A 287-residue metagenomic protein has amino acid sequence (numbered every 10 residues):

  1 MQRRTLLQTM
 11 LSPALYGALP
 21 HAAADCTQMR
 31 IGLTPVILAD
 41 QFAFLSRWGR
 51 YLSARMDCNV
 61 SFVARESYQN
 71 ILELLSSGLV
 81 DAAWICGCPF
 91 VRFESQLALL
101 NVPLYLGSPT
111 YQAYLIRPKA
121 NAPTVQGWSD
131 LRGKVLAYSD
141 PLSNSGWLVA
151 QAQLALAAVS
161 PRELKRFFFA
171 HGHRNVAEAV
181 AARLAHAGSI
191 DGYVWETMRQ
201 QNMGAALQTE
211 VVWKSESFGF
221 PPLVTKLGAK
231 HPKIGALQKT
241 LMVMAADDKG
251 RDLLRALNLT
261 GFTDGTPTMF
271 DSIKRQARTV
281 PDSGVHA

Functional and structural regions predicted by a protein language model:
T5-A23: N-terminal export signals
C26, I31-Y51, Q112-A177, D252: Bilobed "Venus flytrap"/periplasmic-binding protein-like clamshell domains and structurally analogous long
C26-P89: Extracytoplasmic small-molecule ligand-binding "clamshell" domains of the periplasmic binding protein/Venus flytrap
R30-T34, L106-R117, M203-L241, R255-Q276: Periplasmic-binding protein-like
N59, A137-L156, K239-H286: Ligand-binding clefts/hinges and TM-proximal coupling segments of bilobed small-molecule sensing domains
E73-D130: Acidic, polar ligand-binding/catalytic clefts
K134-P232: Pocket-lining segment of extracytoplasmic ligand-binding domains
